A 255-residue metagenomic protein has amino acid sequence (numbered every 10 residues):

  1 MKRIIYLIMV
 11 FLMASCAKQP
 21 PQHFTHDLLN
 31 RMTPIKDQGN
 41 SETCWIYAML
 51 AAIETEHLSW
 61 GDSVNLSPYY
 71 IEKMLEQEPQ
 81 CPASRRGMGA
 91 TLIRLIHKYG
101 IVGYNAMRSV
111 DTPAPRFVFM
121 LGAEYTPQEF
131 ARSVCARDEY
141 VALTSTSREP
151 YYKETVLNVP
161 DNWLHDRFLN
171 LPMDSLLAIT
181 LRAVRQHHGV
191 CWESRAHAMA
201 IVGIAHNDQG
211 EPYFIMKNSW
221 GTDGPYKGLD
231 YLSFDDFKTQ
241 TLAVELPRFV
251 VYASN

Functional and structural regions predicted by a protein language model:
K2-L7: Sec-dependent signal peptide recognition, specifically the positively charged N-region followed immediately by
M13-S15: C-terminal motif of bacterial Sec signal peptides marking the signal peptidase cleavage site
A17-Q19: Bacterial signal peptide processing site
T33, F117-N255: Active-site signature of cysteine proteases
Q38-I53, P82-T91, H197: Active-site nucleophilic cysteine motif
T43-I46, Y70-K73, L92-L95, G103-A106 (+3 more regions): Structural recognition of the beta-strand scaffold that forms the well-ordered cores of secreted hydrolase catalytic
Y47, A51-W60, L95-V102, R182-A183 (+1 more regions): Structured segments of extracytoplasmic/periplasmic soluble domains in secreted or envelope-associated proteins
V64-F130: Papain-like cysteine protease catalytic cores
